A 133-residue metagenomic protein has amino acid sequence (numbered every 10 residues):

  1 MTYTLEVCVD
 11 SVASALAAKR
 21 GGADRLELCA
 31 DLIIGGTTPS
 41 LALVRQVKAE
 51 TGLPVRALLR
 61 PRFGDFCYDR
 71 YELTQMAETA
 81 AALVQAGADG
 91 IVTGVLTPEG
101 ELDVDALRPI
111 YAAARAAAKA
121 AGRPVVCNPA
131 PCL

Functional and structural regions predicted by a protein language model:
T2-D10, L59-A77, L96, G100 (+1 more regions): Active-site mouth loops of central-metabolism enzymes
Y3-V7, L26-L28, V47, V55-L59 (+3 more regions): Hydrophobic faces of well-ordered beta-strands that scaffold small-molecule active sites in alpha/beta enzyme cores
V12-L16, R20, L32-L53, R70-Q75 (+1 more regions): Active-site-adjacent beta->alpha loops and helix N-cap segments on the catalytic face of soluble alpha/beta enzymes
K19, V84-Q85: Non-catalytic positions within long, well-ordered alpha-helices that form the structural scaffold/packing of enzyme
A23, G52, G87-D89: A structural motif
M76-V84: Extended substrate/RNA-proximal surfaces in nucleic-acid metabolism proteins
